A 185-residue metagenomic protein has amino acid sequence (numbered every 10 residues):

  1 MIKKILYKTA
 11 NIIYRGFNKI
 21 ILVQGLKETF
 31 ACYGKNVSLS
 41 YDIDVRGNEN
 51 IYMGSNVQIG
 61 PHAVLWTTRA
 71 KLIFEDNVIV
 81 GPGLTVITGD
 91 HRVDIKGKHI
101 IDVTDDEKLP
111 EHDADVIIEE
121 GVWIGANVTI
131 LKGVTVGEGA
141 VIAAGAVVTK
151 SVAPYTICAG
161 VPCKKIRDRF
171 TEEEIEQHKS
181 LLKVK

Functional and structural regions predicted by a protein language model:
M1-T29: Membrane-proximal basic amphipathic "stem/tether" segments
Y14, Y33-V37, V57: Short, basic/aromatic beta-hairpin or loop at an interaction surface
K35, S55, D76, E120 (+2 more regions): Short acidic capping loops at alpha-helix termini that bridge into adjacent secondary structure
S38-L39, V45: Conserved beta-hairpin
D44-M53, Q58-K132, V161, R169-F170 (+1 more regions): Flexible, glycine/small-residue-enriched loop-and-beta-strand segment within the central core of proteins
I130-A159, C163-I166, T171-H178: C-terminal/domain-terminus segments
Q177-K185: C-terminal boundary and immediately downstream tail of ABC-type ATPase nucleotide-binding domains
